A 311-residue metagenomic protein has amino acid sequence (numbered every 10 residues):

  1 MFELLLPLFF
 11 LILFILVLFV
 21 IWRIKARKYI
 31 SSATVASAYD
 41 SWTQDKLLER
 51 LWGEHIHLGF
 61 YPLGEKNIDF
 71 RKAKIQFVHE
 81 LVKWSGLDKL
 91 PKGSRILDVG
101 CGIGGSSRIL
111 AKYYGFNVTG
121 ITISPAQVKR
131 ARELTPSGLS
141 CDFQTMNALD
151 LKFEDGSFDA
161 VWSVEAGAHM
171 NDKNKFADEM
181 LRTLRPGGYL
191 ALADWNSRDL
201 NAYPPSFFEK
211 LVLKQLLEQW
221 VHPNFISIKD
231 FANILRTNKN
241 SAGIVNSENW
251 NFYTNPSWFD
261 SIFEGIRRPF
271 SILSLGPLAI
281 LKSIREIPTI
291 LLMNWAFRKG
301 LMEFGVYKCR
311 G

Functional and structural regions predicted by a protein language model:
F2-E49: N-terminal auxiliary segments of SAM/dcSAM-dependent transferases
R71-K92: Conserved alpha-helix/loop element of class I SAM-dependent methyltransferases that forms part of the SAM/SAH-binding
R95-L97, I103-D150: Class I SAM-dependent methyltransferase SAM/SAH-binding core
L149-V161: A short acidic, Gly/Pro-enriched loop at the edge of an enzyme's catalytic core that lines a small-molecule cofactor
A160-D172: A short SAM/SAH-binding and catalytic strip from SAM-dependent methyltransferases
N174-Y189: A short glycine-rich, Lys/Arg-flanked "PGG" loop and its adjoining helix->strand segment in the class I
L192-D194: Acidic carboxylate diad motif detector
P204-S206, L211-L301: Substrate-binding/catalytic lobe of Class I Rossmann-like enzymes that use SAM or dcSAM, i.e., the mid-to-C-terminal
